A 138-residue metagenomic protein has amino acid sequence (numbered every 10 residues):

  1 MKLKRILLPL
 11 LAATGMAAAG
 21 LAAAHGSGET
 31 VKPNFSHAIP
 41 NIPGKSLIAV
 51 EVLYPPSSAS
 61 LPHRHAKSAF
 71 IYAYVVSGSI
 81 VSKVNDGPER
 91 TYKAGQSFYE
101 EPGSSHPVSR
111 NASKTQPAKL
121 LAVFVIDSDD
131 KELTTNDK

Functional and structural regions predicted by a protein language model:
M1-L11: Bacterial N-terminal signal peptides that target proteins for export
A17-L21: N-terminal signal peptide c-region/cleavage motif recognized by signal peptidases
A23-G44, D137: Short N-terminal segments immediately surrounding and downstream of signal-peptide cleavage
K32, I39-G44, L53-P56, D86-G103: Short acidic-glycine-tyrosine-enriched beta hairpin
K45, S58-Y74: A short beta-loop-beta micro-motif enriched in histidine and acidic residues
S58-P62, V81, S97-N111: Histidine-centered metal-chelating micro-motifs
S68-D86, A94-Q96: Glycine- and acidic-residue-biased ligand/ion/polar-headgroup-sensing regions
P102-D130: Ligand-binding loop in jelly-roll beta-barrel domains
